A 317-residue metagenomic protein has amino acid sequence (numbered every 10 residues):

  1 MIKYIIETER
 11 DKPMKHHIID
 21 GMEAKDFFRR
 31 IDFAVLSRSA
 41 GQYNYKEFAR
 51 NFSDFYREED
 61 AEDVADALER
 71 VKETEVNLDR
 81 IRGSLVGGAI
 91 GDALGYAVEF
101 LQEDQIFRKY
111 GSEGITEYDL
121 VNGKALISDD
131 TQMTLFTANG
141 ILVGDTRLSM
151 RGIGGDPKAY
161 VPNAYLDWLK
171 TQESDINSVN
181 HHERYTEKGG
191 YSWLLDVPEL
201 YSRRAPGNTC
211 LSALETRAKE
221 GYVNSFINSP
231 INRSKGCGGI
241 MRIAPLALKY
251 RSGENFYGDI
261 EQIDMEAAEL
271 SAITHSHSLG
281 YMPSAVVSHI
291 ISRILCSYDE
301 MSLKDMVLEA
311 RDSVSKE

Functional and structural regions predicted by a protein language model:
Y4-E7: A short beta-strand micro-motif
R10, F28-E317: Structured, active/binding-site neighborhoods that engage oxygen-rich ligands
K15-G21: A short, exposed loop/beta-hairpin motif centered on an aromatic-Gly-Thr core
